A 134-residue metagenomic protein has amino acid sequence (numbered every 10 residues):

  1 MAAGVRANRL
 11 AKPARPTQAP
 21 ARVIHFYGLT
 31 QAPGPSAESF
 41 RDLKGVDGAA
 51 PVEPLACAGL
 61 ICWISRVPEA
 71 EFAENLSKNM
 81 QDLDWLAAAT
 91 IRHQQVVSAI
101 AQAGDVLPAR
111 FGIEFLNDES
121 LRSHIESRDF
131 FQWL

Functional and structural regions predicted by a protein language model:
A2-L134: An interfacial alpha-helical scaffold signature
